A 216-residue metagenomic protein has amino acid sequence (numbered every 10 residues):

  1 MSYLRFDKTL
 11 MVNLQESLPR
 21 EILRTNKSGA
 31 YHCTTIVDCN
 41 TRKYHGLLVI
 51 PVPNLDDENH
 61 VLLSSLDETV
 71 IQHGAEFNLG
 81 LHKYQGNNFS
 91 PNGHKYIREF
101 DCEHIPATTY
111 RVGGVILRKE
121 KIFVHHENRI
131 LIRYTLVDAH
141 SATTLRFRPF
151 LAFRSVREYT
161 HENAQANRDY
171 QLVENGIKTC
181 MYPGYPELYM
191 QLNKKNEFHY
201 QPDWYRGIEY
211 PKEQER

Functional and structural regions predicted by a protein language model:
M1-R216: Terminal accessory carbohydrate-recognition/targeting modules of carbohydrate-active enzymes
